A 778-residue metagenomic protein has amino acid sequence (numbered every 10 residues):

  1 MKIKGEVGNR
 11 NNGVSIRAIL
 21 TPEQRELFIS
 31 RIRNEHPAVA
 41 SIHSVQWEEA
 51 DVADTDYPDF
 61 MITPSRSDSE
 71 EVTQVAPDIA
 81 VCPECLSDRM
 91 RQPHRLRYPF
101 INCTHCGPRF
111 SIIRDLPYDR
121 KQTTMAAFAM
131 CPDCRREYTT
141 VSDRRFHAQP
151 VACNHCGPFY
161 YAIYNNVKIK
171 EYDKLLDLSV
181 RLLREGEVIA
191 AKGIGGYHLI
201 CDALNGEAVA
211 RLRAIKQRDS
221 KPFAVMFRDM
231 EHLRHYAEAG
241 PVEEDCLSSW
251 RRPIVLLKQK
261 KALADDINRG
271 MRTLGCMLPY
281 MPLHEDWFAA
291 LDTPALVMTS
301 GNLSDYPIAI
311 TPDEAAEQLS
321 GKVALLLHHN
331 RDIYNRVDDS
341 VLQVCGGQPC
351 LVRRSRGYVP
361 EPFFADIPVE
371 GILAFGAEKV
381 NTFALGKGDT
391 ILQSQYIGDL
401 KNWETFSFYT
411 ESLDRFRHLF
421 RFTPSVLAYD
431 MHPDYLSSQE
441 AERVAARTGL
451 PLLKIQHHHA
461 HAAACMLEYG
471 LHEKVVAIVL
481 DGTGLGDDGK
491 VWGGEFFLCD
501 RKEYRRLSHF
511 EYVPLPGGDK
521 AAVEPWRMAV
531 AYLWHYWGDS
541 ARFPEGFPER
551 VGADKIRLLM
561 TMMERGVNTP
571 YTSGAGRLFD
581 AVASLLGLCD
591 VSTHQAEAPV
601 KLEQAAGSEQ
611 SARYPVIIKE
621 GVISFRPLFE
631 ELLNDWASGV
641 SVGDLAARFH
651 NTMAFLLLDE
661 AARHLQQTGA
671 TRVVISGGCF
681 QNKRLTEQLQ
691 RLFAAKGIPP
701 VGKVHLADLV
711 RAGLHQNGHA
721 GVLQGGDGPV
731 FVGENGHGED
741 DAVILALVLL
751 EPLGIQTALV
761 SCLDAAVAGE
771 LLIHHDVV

Functional and structural regions predicted by a protein language model:
M1-P150, N154, Y161: Intrinsically disordered, low-complexity, mixed-charge
E137, L291-D366, Y571-T572: Internal gly/pro-rich beta-alpha loop/helix module that stabilizes soluble enzyme cofactors or their anionic handles
P150, G157-F159, A377-S407, E411-R415 (+4 more regions): A contiguous, well-structured pocket-lining segment that forms one wall/lid of small-molecule binding clefts in soluble
V188, G196-Q259: A phosphate-binding glycine/aspartate-rich beta-alpha loop in the early core of alpha/beta enzymes
R234-A239, D286, I308-A315, D339-S340 (+2 more regions): Conserved phosphate-binding catalytic cores of ATP/NTP-utilizing and phosphoryl-transfer enzymes
D430, G449-H461, T671-R672, K683 (+2 more regions): Conserved phosphate-binding/catalytic loops in two-lobed NTP-binding clefts
M466-Y532, F543, E564, T572-S573 (+3 more regions): Active-site histidine-anchored catalytic micro-motif
A712, A720-G721, P729, A742 (+3 more regions): Short linear motifs in low-complexity or flexible loops
